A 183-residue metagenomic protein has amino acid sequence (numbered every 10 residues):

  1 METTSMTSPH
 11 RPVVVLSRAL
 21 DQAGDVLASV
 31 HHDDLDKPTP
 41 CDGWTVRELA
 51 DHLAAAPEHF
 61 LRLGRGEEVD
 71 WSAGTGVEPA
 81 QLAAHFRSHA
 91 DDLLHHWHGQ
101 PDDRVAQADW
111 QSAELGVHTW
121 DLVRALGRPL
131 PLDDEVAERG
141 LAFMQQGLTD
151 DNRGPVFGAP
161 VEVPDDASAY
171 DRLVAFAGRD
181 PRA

Functional and structural regions predicted by a protein language model:
E2-Q22, S29-D42, H59-A183: Structured surface interface patches that mediate subunit assembly and partner/cofactor docking
L49: Extended, alpha-helix-rich binding/interface surfaces that flank or overlap catalytic cores and mediate recognition
